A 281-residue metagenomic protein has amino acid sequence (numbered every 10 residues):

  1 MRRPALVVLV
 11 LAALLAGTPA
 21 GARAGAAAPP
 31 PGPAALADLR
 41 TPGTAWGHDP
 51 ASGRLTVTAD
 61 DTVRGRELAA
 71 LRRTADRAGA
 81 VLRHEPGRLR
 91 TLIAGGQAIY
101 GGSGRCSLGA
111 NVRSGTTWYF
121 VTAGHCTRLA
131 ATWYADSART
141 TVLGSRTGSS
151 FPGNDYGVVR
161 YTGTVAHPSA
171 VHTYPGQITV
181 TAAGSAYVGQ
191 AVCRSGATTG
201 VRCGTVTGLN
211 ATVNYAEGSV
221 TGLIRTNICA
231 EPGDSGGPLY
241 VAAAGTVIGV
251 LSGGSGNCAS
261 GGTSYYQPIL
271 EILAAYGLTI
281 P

Functional and structural regions predicted by a protein language model:
M1-A27: Secretory targeting and sorting signals
A27-P42: Short amphipathic alpha-helix segments
A35-L36, E67-A78: Short amphipathic alpha-helices in soluble, non-transmembrane regions that often serve as interface/regulatory elements
L39-E67: Short glycine/threonine-rich beta-strand-turn micro-motifs
Y100-V213, V241-A243, T279: Serine endopeptidase catalytic core focused on the charge-relay Asp
A123-R128, G249-N257: Short beta->alpha transition motifs characteristic of CBS
C126-L129, G218-S235: Short solvent-exposed strand/turn elements
C229-V250: Catalytic nucleophile loop of clan PA
